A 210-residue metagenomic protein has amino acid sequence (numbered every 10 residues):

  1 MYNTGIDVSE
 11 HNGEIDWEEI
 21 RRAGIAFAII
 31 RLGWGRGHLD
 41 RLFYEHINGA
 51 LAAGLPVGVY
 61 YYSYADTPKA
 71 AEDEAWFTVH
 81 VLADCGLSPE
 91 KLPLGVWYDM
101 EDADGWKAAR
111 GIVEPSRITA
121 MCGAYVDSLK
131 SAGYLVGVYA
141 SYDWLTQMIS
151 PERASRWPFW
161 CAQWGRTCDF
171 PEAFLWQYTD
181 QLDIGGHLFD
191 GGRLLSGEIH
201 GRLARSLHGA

Functional and structural regions predicted by a protein language model:
M1-N12, E18-E19, E152-A210: Functionally critical loop-and-helix segments that line ligand-binding/catalytic clefts of soluble enzyme domains
Y2-R22, A26-A124, K130-A132: Substrate-binding cleft of extracellular glycoside hydrolase catalytic domains
H46, L82-G86, T146-I149, F159-R166: Intrinsically disordered, low-complexity boundary segments flanking structured domains
V57, L135-G137, F159: Hydrophobic anchor at the start of a short beta-strand that flanks the dinucleotide cofactor-binding loop
Y61, A140, Q163: Short beta-strand/turn micro-motifs composed of small residues that flank or help shape donor/cofactor-binding pockets
A70-D73, W144-E152: Glycine-rich, charge-decorated loop segments at or immediately adjacent to ligand/cofactor-binding or catalytic sites
A103, D143-L145, R166, D180-Q181: Short, solvent-exposed loop/turn segments at secondary-structure junctions
L129-Q147: Aromatic-lined carbohydrate-recognition surfaces of secreted/lumenal glycan-active proteins
